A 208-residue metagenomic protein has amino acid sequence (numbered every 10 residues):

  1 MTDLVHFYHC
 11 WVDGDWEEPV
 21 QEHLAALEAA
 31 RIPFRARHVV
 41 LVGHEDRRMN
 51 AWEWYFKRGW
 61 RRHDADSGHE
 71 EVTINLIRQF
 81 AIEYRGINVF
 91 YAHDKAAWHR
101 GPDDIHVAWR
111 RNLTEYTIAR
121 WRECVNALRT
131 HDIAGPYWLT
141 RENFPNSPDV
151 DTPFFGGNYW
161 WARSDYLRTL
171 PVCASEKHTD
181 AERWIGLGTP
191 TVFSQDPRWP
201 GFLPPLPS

Functional and structural regions predicted by a protein language model:
M1-S208: ER/Golgi luminal nucleotide-sugar-dependent glycosyltransferases, focusing on the catalytic module
